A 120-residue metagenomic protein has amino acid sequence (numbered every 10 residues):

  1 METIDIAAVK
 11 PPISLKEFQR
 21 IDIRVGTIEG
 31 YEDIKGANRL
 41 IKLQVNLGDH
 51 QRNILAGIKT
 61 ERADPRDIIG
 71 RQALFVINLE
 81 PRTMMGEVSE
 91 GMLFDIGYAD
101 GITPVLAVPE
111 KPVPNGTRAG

Functional and structural regions predicted by a protein language model:
M1-G120: Phosphate-backbone binding interfaces of nucleic-acid-interacting proteins
